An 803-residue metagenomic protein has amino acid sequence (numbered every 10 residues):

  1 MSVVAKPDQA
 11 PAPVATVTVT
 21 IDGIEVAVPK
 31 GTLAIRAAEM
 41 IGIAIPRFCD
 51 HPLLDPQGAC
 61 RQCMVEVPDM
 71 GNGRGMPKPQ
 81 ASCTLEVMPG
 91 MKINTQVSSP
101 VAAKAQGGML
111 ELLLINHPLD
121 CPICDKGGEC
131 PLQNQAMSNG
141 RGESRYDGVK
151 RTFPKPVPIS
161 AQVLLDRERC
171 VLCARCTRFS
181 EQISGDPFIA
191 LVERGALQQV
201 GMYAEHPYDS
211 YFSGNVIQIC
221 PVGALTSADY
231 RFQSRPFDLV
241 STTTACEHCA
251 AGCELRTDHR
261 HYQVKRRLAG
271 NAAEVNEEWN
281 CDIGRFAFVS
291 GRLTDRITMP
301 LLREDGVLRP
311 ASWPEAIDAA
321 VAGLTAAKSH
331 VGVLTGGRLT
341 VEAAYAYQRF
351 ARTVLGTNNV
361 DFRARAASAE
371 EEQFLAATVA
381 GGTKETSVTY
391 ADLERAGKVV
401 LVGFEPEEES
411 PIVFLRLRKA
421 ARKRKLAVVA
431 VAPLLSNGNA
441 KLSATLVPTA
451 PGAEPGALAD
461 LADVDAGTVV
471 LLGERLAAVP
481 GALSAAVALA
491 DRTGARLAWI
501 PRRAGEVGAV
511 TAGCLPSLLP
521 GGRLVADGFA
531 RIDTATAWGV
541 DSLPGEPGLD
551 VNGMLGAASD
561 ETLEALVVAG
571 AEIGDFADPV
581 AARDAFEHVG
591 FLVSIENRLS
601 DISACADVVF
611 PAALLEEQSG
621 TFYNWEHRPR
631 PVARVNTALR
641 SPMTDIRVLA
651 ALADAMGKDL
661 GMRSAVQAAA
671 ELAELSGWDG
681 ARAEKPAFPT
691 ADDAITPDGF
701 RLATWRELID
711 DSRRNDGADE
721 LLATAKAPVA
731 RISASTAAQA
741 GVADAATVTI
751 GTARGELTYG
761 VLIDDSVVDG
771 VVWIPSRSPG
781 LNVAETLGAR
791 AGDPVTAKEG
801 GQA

Functional and structural regions predicted by a protein language model:
S2, V28, I45, Q348 (+6 more regions): A cross-kingdom feature strongest in bacterial/archaeal respiratory oxidoreductases
S2-L33, E39, R47-H51, V67-N72 (+6 more regions): N-terminal export/assembly segments and adjacent metallocofactor-ligating motifs of anaerobic energy-metabolism
D55-A59, M64-G73: Short acidic beta-strand-loop surface patches of small beta-rich interaction domains
L197, Q233-V240, G337-L339, A367 (+2 more regions): A glycine-rich phosphate-binding loop feature that marks nucleotide/adenosyl-phosphate handling sites
T357-E371, R424-L435, G494-G508, V589-I602: A generic structural motif
E370-Q373, N439-K441, P455-D460, G508-A509 (+2 more regions): Short, charged, surface-exposed secondary-structure boundary motifs
A432-L434, A440-G467, L472-E474, V479-A488 (+3 more regions): Short alpha-helices
V469-S559, E626, A703: A glycine-rich, hydrophobic/aromatic-adjacent loop/helix-cap motif
